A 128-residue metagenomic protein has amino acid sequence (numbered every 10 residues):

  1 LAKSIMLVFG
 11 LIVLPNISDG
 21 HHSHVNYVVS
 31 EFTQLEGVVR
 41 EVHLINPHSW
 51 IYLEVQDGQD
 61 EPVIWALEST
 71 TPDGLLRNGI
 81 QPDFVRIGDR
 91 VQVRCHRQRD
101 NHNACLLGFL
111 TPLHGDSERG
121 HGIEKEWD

Functional and structural regions predicted by a protein language model:
K3-N16: Bacterial N-terminal signal peptides
S18-T33: Short boundary/loop segments of OB/S1/cold-shock single-stranded nucleic-acid-binding domains
G37-V39: Conserved hydrophobic positions within beta-strands
I45-Q56: Short aromatic-glycine-enriched beta-strand elements
E68-R77: Short, structured beta-strand/loop micro-motifs enriched in basic residues and often containing a Trp
R77-Q92: Short nucleic-acid-contacting surface segments enriched for D/E, G, S/T with interspersed K/R
Q98-W127: OB-fold/S1-family single-stranded nucleic acid-binding modules
